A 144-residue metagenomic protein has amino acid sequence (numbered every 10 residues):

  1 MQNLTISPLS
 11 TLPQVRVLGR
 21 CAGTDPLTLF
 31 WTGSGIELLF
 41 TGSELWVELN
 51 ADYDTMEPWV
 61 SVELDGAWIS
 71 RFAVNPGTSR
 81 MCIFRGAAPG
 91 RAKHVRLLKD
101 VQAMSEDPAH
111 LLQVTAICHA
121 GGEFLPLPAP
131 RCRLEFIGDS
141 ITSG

Functional and structural regions predicted by a protein language model:
M1-I137, T142-G144: N-terminal secretory targeting modules
